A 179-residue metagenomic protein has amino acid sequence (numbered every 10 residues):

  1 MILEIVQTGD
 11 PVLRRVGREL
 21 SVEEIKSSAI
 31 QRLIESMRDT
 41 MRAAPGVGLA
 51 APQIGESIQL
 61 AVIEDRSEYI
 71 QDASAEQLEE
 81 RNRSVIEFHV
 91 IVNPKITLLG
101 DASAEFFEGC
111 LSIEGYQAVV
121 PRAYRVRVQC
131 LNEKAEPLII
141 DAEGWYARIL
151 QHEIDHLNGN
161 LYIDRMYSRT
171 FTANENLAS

Functional and structural regions predicted by a protein language model:
M1-Q151, H156-S179: Active-site rim/adjacent substrate-binding subdomains
